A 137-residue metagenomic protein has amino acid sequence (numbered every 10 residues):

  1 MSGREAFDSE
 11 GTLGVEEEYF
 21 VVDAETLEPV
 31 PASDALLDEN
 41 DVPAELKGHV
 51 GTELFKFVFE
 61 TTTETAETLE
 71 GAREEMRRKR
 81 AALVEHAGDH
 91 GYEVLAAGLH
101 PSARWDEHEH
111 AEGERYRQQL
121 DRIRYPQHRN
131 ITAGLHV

Functional and structural regions predicted by a protein language model:
M1-A133: Terminal catalytic/cofactor-binding subdomain
V137: An acidic/histidine-cluster motif and surrounding catalytic segment that typifies divalent-metal-assisted enzyme active
